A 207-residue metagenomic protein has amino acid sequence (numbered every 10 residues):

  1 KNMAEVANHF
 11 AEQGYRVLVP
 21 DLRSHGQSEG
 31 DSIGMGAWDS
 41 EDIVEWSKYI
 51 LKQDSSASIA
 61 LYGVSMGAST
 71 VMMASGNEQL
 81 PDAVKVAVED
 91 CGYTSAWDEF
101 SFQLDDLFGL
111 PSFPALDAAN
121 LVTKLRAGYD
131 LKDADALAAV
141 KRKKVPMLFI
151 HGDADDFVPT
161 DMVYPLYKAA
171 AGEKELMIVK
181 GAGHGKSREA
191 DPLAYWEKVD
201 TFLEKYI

Functional and structural regions predicted by a protein language model:
A7-E29: Conserved alpha/beta-hydrolase
S32-D54: Alpha/beta-hydrolase active-site loop
Q53-S65: Alpha/beta-hydrolase fold nucleophile elbow
M73-Y129: Hydrolase active-site cap/lid region
A136, V145, P159-K168: Short alpha-helix in the alpha/beta-hydrolase fold that links the catalytic acid
R142-K144, F149-H151, D155: Short beta-strand/loop motif that positions the catalytic acidic residue of the alpha/beta-hydrolase fold
D153-V158, G185-K186: Acidic catalytic loop of the alpha/beta-hydrolase fold
A182-W196: Catalytic histidine-centered segment of alpha/beta-hydrolase-like enzymes
